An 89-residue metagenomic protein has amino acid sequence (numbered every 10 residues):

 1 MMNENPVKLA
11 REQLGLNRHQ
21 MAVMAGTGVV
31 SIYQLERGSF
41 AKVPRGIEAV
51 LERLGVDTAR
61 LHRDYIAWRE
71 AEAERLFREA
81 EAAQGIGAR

Functional and structural regions predicted by a protein language model:
M1-Q13: A short, Lys/Arg-rich alpha-helix, primarily the initiator
V7, R18, P44-I47: Helix-turn-helix DNA-binding elements, focusing on the entry/boundary residues of the two helices that contact DNA
K8, Y33-Q34, H62: Key DNA-contacting residues within the recognition helix of helix-turn-helix
R11, A22, L51: The alpha-helix within a helix-turn-helix
G15-Q34: Short alpha-helical DNA-recognition segment
R37-E52: Short, basic-rich loop-to-helix N-cap that marks the start of a DNA-contacting helix
A41, R60-R89: Short, charged recognition helix plus adjacent turn of helix-turn-helix-like nucleic-acid-binding domains
E52-R60: Short, charge-rich amphipathic interface segments used for partner binding and complex assembly
